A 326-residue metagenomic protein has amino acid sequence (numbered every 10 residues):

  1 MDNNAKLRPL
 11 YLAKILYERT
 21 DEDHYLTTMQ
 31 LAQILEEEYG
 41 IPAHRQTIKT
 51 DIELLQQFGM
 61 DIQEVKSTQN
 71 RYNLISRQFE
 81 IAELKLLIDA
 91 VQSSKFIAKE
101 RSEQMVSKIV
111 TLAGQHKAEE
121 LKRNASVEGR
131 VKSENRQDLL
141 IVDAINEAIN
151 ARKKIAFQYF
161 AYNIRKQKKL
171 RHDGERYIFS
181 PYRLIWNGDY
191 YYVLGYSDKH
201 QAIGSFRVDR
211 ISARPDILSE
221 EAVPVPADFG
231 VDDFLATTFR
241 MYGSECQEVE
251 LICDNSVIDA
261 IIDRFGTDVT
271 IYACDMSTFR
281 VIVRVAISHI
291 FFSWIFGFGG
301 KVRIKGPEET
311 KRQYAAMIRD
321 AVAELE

Functional and structural regions predicted by a protein language model:
M1-A90, H172, D320-E326: Short, basic/aromatic recognition patches that contact phosphate-bearing ligands
R71-N73, A156, Y192-L194, R280 (+1 more regions): General beta-strand recognition
I81-K166: Bulky hydrophobic/aromatic content
I141-V142, I178-S180, D198, D232-F239: Glycine-rich, charged/polar anion/phosphate-binding loops that engage phosphate groups from diverse ligands
N146-G204: Loop-centered beta-sheet repeat module
H200-D233: Flexible linker/loop signature enriched in Pro/Ser/Thr and Pro/Gly
V231-E326: Polybasic (Lys/Arg-rich)
